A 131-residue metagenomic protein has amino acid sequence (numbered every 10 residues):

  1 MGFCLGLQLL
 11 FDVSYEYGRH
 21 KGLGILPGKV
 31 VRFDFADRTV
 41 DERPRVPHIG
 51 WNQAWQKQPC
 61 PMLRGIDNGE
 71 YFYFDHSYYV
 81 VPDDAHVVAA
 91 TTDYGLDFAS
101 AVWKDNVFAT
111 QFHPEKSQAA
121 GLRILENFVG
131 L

Functional and structural regions predicted by a protein language model:
M1-H48: Cysteine-nucleophile active-site neighborhood
G28-L131: Amide-donor transfer/coupling interface in amidating biosynthetic enzymes
